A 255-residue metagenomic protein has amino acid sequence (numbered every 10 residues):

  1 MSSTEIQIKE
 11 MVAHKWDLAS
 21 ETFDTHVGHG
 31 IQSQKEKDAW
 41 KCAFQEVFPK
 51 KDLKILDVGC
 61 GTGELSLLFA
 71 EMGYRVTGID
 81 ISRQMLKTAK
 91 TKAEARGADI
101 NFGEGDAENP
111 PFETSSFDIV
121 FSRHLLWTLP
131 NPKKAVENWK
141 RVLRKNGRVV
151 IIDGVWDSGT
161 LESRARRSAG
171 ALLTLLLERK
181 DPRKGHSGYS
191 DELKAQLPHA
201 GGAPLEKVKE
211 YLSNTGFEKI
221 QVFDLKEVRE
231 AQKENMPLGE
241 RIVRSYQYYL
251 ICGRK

Functional and structural regions predicted by a protein language model:
M1-K51, E64, L68, K226 (+1 more regions): Conserved class I S-adenosyl-L-methionine
L56-V58, T62-N109: Class I SAM-dependent methyltransferase SAM/SAH-binding core
E108-I119: A short acidic, Gly/Pro-enriched loop at the edge of an enzyme's catalytic core that lines a small-molecule cofactor
I119-P132: A short SAM/SAH-binding and catalytic strip from SAM-dependent methyltransferases
K133-K145: A short glycine-rich, Lys/Arg-flanked "PGG" loop and its adjoining helix->strand segment in the class I
R148-R179: Conserved class I S-adenosyl-L-methionine
P198-G216: Short alpha-helix
T215, N235-K255: Core SAM-dependent methyltransferase catalytic element
